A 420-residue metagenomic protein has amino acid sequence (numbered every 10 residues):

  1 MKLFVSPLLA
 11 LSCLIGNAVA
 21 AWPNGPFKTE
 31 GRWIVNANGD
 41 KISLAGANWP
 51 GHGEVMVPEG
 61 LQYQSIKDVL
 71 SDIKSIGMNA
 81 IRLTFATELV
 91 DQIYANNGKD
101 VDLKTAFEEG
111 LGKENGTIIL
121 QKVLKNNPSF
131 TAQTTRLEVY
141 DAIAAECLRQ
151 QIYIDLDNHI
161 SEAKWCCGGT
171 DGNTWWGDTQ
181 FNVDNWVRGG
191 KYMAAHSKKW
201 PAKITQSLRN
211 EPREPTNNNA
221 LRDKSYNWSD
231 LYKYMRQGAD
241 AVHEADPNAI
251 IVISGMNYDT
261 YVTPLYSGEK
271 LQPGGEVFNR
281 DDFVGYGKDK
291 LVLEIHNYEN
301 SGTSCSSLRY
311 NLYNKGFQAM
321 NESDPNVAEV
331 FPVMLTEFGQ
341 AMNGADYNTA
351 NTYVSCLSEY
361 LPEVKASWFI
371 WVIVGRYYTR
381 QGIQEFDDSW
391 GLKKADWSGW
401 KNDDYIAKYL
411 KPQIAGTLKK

Functional and structural regions predicted by a protein language model:
M1-A20: Fungal secretory targeting signals
G16-R82, I93-N115: N-terminal carbohydrate-binding accessory modules
N79, Q151-Y153, P332, S367: Residue-level detector of anion-binding/catalytic polar loops
T84-L89, H159-W165, R209, N257 (+1 more regions): Short, solvent-exposed turn/loop segments enriched in Gly/Ser/Thr/Pro and often Arg
F85-Q92, A144, R149, Y153-N173: Aromatic-lined carbohydrate-binding surfaces of glycoside hydrolases
L89, E109-G110, E114, A132-Q150 (+2 more regions): Chitinase-like catalytic core of GlcNAc-active glycosidases
A95-R136, C167-Q180: Aromatic- and acidic-residue-enriched carbohydrate-binding clefts of CAZyme catalytic domains
G177-D178, D184-T205, R209-S367, G375 (+3 more regions): Extracellular glycoside hydrolase catalytic/binding regions
